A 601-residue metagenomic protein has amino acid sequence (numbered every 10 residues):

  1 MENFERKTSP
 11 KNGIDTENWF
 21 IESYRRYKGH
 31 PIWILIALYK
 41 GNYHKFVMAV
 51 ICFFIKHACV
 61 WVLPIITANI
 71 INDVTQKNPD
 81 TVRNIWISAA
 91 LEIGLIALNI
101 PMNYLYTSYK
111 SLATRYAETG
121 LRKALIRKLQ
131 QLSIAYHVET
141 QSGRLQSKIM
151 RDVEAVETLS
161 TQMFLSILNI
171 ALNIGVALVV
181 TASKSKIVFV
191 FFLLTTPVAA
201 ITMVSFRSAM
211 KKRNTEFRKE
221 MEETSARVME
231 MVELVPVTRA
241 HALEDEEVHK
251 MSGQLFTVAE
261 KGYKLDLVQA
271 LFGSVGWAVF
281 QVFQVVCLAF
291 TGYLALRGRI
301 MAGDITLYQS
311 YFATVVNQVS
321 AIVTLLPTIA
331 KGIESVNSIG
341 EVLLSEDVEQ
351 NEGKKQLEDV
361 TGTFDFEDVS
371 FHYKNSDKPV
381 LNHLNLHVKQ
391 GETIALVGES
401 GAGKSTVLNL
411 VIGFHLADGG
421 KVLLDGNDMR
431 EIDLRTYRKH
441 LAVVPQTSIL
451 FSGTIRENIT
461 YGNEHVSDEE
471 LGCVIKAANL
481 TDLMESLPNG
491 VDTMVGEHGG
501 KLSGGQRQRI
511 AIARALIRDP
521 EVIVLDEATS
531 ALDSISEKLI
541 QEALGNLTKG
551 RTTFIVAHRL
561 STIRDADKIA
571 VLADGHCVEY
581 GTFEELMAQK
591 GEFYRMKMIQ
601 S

Functional and structural regions predicted by a protein language model:
M1-V60, T75-S88, Y106-K110, T114 (+11 more regions): Membrane-integrated ABC transporters
F20-K28, I51-C52, C59-N72, L95-S142 (+11 more regions): Juxtamembrane helix-loop junctions of ABC transporter transmembrane domains
G41, I134-A135, R151-S160, F164 (+9 more regions): An intracellular "coupling" helix at the cytosolic face of ABC transporter transmembrane type-1 domains
F46-M102, A182-I187, G298-A302: Transmembrane helix-loop-helix hairpins at lipid-water interfaces of multipass membrane proteins, especially the type-1
N78-R83, V180-L194, V268-N337, V342-L343: Helix-loop-helix
L129, M251, I339, F366-D368: Conserved catalytic Walker-motif region of ABC-type ATPase nucleotide-binding domains
V348-D359: Pre-NBD coupling/linker segments of ABC/ABC-like ATPases
E358-S601: ABC-type nucleotide-binding domain
